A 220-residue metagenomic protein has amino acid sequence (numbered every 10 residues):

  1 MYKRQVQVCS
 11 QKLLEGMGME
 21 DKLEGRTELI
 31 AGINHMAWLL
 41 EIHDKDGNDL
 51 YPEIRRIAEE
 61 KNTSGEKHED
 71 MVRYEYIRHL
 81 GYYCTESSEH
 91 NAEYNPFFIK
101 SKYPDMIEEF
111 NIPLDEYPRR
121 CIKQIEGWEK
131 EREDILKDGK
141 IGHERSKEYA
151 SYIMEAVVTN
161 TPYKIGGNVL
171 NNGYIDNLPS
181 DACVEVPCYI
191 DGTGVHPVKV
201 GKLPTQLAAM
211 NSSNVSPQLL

Functional and structural regions predicted by a protein language model:
M1-Y2: Short, small-residue-biased leader/transition segments that mark boundaries at the very start of proteins
Q11: Alpha-helical elements of the RecA-like P-loop NTPase motor core of helicases
L14-L220: Long, compositionally biased stretches enriched for glycine and/or charged residues
